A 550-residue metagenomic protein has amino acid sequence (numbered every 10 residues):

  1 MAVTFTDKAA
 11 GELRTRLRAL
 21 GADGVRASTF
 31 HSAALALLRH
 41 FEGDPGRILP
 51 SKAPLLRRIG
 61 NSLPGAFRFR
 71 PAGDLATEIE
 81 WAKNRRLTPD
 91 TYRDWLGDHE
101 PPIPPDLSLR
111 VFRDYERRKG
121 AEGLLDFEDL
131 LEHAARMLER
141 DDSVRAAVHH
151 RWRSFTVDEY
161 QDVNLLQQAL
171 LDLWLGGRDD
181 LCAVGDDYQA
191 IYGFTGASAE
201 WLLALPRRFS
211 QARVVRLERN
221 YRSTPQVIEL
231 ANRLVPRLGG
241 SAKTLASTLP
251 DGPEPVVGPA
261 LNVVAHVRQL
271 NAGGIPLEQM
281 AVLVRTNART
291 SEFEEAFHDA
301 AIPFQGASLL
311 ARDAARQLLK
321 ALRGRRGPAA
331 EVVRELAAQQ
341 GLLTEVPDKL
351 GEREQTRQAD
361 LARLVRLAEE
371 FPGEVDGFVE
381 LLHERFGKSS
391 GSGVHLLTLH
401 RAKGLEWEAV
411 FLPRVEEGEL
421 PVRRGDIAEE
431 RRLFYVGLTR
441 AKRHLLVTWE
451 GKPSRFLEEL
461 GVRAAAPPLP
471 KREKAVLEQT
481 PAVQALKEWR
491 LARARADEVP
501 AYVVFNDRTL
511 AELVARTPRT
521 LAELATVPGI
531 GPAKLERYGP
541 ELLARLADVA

Functional and structural regions predicted by a protein language model:
M1, F5, A9-A10, R26 (+2 more regions): Conserved helicase NTPase motor core
M1-R47, A146, E229-N232, A265 (+1 more regions): P-loop NTPase Walker
A22-L38, A300-A321: Conserved beta-strand -> loop -> alpha-helix junction used to position metal-binding or nucleic-acid-contacting
E42-E128, N220: ATP-hydrolysis module of ASCE/P-loop NTPase motor domains, specifically the Walker B Asp-Glu catalytic pair
S210-R213, E218-P303, G324-R325, Q358: Helicase P-loop NTPase motor core
T290-A301, L309-P467: Conserved helicase C-terminal RecA-like lobe
K474-R519: C-terminal accessory/binding modules appended to enzymatic or scaffolding proteins
P528-G531: Small-residue hinge/turn detector
